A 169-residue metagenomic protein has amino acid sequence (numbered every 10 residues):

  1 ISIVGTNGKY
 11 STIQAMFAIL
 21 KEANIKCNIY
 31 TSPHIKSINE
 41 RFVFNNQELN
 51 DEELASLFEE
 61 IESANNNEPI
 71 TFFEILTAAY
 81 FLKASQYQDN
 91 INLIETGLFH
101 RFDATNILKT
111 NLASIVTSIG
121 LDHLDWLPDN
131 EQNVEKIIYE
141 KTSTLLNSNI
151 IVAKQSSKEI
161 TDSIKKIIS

Functional and structural regions predicted by a protein language model:
I1-I35, E40, A113-I115: Walker A (P-loop) phosphate-binding motif
G5, F73, A153-Q155: Glycine- and other small-residue-rich loops at beta-strand/loop junctions that grip anionic moieties
T6, Q47, L98, S156-S157: Short beta->alpha junction loops/turns
T12, F73, I160: Hydrophobic (often cysteine-bearing) scaffold residues that line and stabilize catalytic clefts of nucleotide/cofactor
M16, Y80, I164-K165: Aromatic/hydrophobic pocket-lining residues that form π-stacking "cages" and hydrophobic walls in ligand
E22-K109, L121-Q132: ATP-dependent carboxylate-amine ligase catalytic core
N67, Y87-E95, N111-S169: Acidic, Mg2+-coordinating active-site environments of NTP-dependent enzymes
